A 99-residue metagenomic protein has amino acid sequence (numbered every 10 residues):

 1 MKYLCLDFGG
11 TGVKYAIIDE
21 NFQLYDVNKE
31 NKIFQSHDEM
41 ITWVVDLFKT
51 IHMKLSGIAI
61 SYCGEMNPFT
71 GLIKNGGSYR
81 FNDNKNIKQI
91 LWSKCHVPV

Functional and structural regions predicted by a protein language model:
K2-T42, I73: Short glycine-rich, Thr/Ser-proximal phosphate-binding strand/loop in the N-terminal lobe of ATP-dependent enzymes
D7, A59-C63: Short beta-strand segments
T11, C63-M66: Short glycine-rich anion-binding loops that position phosphate/pyrophosphate groups of nucleotides and phosphorylated
I18, M66-N67: Hydrophobic alpha-helical segments, especially N-terminal targeting/anchoring helices
Q23-Y25, F34, D46-T50, G77-R80: Short, low-complexity, polar/charged sequence segments that are solvent-exposed and flexible
I33, H37-D38, G57, N67-V99: Glycine-rich phosphate-binding loop and adjoining helix at the ATP-binding site of ATP-dependent phosphoryl-transfer
V44-I58, P98: Phosphate/pyrophosphate-binding loops at sites that engage ATP/ADP/AMP, CoA/4′-phosphopantetheine, polyphosphate
